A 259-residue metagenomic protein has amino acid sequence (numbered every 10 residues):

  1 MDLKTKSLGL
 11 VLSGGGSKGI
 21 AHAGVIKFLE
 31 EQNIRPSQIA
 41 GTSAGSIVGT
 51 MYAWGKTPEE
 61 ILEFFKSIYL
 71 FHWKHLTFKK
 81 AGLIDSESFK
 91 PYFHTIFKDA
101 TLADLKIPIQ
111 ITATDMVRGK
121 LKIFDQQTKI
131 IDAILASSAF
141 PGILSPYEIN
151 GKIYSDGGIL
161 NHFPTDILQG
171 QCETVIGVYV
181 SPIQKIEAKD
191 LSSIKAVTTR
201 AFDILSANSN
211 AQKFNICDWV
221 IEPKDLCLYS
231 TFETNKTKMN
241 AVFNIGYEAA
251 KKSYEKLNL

Functional and structural regions predicted by a protein language model:
M1-T42, T50-L259: Patatin-like phospholipase
